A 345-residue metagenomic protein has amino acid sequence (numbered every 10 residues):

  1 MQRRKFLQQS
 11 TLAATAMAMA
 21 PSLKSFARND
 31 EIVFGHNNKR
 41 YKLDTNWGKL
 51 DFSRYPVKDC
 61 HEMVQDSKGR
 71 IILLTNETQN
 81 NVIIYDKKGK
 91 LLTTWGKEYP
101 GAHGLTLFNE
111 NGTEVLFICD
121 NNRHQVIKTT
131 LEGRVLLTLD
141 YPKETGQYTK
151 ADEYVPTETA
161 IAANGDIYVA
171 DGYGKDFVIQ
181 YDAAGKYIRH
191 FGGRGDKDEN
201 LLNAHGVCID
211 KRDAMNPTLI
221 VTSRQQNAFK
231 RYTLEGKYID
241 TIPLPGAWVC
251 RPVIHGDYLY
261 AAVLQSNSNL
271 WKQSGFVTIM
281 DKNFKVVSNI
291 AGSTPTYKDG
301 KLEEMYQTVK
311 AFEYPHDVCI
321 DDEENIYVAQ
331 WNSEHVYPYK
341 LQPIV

Functional and structural regions predicted by a protein language model:
K5-S25: N-terminal export signals
A27-T45: Blade/loop signatures of beta-propeller domains
T45-R54, L137-K150, I188-E199, V287-K310: Surface-exposed loop and turn segments in beta-propeller and other repeat-based domains that flank or scaffold
R54-K68, E98-G112, E144-D166, D196-T218 (+4 more regions): Beta-rich, blade/repeat-based domains predominating in secreted/periplasmic proteins but also intracellular
I71-L73, V115-F117, I167-Y168, T218-I220 (+2 more regions): Conserved beta-propeller blade signature
N80-I83, K87-T113, N121: Blade-loop segments of beta-propeller domains
A247-S293: Loop/turn-rich, solvent-exposed surfaces of beta-rich toroidal or solenoidal domains
Y314-V345: Blade-level signature of beta-propeller repeat domains, shared across WD40, Kelch, NHL, RCC1 and BNR/Asp-box propellers
